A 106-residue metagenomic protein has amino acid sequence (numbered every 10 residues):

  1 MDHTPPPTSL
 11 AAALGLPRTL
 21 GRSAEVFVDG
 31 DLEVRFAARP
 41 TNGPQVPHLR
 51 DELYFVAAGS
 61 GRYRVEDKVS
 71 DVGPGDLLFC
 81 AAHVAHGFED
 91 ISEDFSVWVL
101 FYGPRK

Functional and structural regions predicted by a protein language model:
M1-V46: A short, N-terminal "cap"/entry segment at the start of jelly-roll beta-barrel domains of the cupin/DSBH fold
A24-V26, Q45-V46, L53, V69-S70 (+1 more regions): Short secondary-structure boundary/capping segments
G30, R64-K68, I91: Short strand-coil-strand connectors
D31, R50, D94-F95: A structure-centric signal for secondary-structure junctions around beta-strands
H48-Y63: Short, conserved beta-strand element in jelly-roll/cupin
D67-A82: Short acidic-glycine-tyrosine-enriched beta hairpin
A82-K106: Ligand-binding loop in jelly-roll beta-barrel domains
